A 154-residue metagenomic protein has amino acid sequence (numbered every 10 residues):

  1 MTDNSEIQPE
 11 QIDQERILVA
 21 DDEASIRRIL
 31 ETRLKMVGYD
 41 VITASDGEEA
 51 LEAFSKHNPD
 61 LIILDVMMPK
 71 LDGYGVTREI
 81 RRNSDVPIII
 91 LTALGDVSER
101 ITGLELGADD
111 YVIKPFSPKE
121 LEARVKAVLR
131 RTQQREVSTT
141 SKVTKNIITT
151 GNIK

Functional and structural regions predicted by a protein language model:
D13-L18, L129-K154: Short, Lys/Arg-enriched segments at the junction into DNA-binding effector domains of transcriptional regulators
D21, D65, T92: Active-site residues of response regulator receiver
R28-M36: Charged docking surfaces used in two-component/phosphorelay signaling
G38-S45, A53: Short hydrophobic/Thr-rich beta-strand motif most characteristic of the beta2 strand and flanking loop of CheY-like
D46-E49, D72-G75: Acidic catalytic/metal-coordinating carboxylates
H57-I63: Active-site beta3 strand of CheY-like receiver
M68: Receiver (REC) domain active-site loop signature in two-component systems and cognate sites in sensor histidine kinases
